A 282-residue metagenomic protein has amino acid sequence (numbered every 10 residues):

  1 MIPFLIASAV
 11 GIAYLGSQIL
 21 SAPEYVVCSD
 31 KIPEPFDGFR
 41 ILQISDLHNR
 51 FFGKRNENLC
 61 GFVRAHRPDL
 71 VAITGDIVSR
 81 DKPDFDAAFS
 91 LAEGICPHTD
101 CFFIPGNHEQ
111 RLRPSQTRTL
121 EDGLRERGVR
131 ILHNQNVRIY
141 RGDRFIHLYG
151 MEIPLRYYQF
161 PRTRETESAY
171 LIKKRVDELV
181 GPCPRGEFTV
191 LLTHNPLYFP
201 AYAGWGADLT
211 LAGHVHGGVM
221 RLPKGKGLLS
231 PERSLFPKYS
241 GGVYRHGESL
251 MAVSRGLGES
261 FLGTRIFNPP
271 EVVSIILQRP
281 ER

Functional and structural regions predicted by a protein language model:
M1-P35: N-terminal membrane-anchoring alpha-helices
K31-I32, N49, E109-L209, V215 (+3 more regions): Conserved catalytic scaffold of divalent metal-dependent phosphoesterases
P35, F39-R138: Membrane-embedded segments
F51, D81, F199-P200, V219: Short, solvent-exposed loop/turn segments at secondary-structure junctions
L70, L155, V219: Feature marks short, surface-exposed loop/turn motifs that line or immediately flank catalytic pockets and channel
P83-D84, H216-L222: Di-metal (Zn2+ and/or Mg2+/Mn2+) metal-binding site signature of metallo-dependent hydrolases with the MBL/beta-CASP
Q159-F160, V219-K226: Short, charged, surface-exposed secondary-structure boundary motifs
P223-P237: Short, surface-exposed loop/helix-turn segments at secondary-structure junctions that function as lids/hinges flanking
